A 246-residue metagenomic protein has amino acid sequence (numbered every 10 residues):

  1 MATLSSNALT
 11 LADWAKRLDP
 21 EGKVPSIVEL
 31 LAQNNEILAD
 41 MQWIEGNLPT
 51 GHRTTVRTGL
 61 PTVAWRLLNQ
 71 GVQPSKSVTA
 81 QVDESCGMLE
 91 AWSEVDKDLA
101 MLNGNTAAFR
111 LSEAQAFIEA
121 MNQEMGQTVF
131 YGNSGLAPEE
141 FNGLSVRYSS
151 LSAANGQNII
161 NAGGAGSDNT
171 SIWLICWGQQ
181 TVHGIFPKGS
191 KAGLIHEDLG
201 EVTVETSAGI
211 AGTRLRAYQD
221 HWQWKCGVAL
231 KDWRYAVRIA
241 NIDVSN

Functional and structural regions predicted by a protein language model:
A2-A39, H52, S77-N246: Core alpha/beta structural scaffold of self-assembling particle/tube/pore-forming proteins
L38-N47: Short, low-complexity, charged/polar segments at coil/turn and helix-coil boundaries
L48-A80: N-terminal low-complexity, intrinsically disordered segments
